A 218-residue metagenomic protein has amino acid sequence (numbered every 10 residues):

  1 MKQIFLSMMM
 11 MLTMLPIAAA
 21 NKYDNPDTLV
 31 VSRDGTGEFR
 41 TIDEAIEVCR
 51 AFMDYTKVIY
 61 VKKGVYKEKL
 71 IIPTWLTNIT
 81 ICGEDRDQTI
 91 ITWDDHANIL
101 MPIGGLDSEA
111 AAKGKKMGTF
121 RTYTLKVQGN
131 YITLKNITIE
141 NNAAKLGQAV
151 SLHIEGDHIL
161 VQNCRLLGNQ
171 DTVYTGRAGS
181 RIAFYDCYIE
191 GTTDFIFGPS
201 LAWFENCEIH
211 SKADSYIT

Functional and structural regions predicted by a protein language model:
M1-I4: Positively charged n-region of N-terminal signal peptides that target proteins for export
L6-M9: Sec-dependent N-terminal signal peptides
M11-A18: Hydrophobic h-region of N-terminal signal peptides that target proteins for export in Gram-negative bacteria
N21-T218: Sequence-level preference for short, compositionally simple segments enriched in small aliphatic or small polar residues
